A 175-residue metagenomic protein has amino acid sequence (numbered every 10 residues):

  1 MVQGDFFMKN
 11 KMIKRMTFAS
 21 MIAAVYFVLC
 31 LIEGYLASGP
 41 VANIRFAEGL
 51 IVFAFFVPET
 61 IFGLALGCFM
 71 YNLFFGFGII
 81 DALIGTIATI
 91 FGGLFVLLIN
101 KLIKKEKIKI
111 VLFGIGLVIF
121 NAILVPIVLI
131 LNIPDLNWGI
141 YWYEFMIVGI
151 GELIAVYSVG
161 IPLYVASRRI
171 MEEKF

Functional and structural regions predicted by a protein language model:
M1-F7: Short, Lys/Arg-enriched N-terminal segments with co-localized hydrophobic residues within the first ~10-30 amino acids
F7-F62: Hydrophobic transmembrane alpha-helices
L31-V41, G49, M70-I84, A88-F175: Membrane-embedded alpha-helical hairpins and interfacial helices in multi-pass inner-membrane proteins
F56-L64, N121-P126: A generic, lipid-embedded transmembrane alpha helix
A65-F69: Non-catalytic alpha-helical scaffold/packing segments enriched in small hydrophobic residues
